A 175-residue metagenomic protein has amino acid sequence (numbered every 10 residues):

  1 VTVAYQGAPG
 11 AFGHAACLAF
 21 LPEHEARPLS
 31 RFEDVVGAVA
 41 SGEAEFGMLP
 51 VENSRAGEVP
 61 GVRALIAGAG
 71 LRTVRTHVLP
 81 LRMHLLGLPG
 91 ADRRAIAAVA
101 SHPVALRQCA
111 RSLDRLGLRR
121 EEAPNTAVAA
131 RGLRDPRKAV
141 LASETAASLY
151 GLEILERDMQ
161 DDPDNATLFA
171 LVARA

Functional and structural regions predicted by a protein language model:
V1-A175: Domain-level signature for soluble enzymes in the chorismate/prephenate branch of the shikimate pathway
